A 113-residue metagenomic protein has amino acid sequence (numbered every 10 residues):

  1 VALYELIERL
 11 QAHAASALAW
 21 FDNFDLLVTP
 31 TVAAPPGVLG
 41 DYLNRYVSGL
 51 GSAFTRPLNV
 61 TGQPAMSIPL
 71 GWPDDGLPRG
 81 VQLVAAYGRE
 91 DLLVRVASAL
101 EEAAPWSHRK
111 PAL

Functional and structural regions predicted by a protein language model:
V1-V60, K110-L113: Serine-dependent amide/ester hydrolase catalytic core
Y4, V60-L113: Structural helix-boundary/capping segments
